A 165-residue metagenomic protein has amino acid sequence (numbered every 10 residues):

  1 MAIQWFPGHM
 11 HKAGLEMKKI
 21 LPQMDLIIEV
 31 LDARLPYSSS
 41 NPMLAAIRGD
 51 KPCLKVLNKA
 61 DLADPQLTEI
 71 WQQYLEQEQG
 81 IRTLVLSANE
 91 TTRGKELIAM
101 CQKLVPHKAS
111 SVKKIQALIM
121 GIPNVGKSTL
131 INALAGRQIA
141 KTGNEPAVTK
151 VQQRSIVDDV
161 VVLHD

Functional and structural regions predicted by a protein language model:
M1-G49, I139: N-terminal accessory targeting/assembly segments
H9-G14, P36-S38, A135-V162: Switch I (effector-binding) loop of TRAFAC-class P-loop GTPase G-domains
K18-P22, A45-G49, S110-S111, T149 (+1 more regions): Conserved catalytic network of the ASCE P-loop NTPase/AAA+ motor domain
Q23-L26, G49-C53, E78-R82, K114-I115 (+1 more regions): Short glycine-/polar-rich loops that comprise or flank the Walker A/P-loop and associated switch/sensor motifs
L54, A60-I122, I139: Canonical P-loop GTPase G-domain recognition
K59, D165: Walker B catalytic acidic pair
K127: Conserved lysine of the Walker
